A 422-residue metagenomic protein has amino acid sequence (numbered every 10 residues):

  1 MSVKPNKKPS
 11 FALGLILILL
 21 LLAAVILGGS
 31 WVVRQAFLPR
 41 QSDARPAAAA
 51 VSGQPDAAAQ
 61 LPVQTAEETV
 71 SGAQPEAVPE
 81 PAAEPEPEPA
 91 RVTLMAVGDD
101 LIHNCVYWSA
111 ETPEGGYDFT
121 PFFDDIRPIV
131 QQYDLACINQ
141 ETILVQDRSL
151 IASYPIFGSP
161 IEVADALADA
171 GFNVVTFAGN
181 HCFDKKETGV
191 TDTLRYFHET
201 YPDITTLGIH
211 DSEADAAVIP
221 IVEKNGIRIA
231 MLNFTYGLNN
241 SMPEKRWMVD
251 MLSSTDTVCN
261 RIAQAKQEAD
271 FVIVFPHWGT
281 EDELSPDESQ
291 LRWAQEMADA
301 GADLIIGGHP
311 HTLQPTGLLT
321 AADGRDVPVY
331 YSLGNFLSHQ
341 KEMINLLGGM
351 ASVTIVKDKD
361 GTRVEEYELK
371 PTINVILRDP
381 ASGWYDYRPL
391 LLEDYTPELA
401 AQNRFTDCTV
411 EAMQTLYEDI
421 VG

Functional and structural regions predicted by a protein language model:
S2-V3, L13-G422: Acidic, metal/ion-coordinating pockets
